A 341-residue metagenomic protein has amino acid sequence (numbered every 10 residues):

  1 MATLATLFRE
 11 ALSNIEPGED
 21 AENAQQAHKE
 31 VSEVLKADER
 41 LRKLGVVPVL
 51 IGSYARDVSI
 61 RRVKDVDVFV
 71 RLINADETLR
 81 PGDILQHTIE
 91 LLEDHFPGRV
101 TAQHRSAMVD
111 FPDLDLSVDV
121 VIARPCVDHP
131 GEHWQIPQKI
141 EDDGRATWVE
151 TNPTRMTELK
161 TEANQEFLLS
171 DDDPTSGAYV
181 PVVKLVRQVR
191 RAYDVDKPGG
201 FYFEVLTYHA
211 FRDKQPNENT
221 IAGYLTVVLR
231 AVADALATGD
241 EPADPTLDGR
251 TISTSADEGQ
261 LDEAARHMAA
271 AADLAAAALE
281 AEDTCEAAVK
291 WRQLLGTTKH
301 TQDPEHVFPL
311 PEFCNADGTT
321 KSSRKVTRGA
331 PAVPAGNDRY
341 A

Functional and structural regions predicted by a protein language model:
M1-A5, D57, L114-L185, A278-A281 (+3 more regions): Extended, alpha-helix-rich binding/interface surfaces that flank or overlap catalytic cores and mediate recognition
M1-V63, N74-L79, A330-A332, N337-A341: N-terminal regions immediately upstream of nucleotidyltransferase
E19, L72-T78, A192, R212-Q215: A generic structural motif
S32-L35, L85-Q135: Conserved catalytic core of two-metal-ion nucleotidyltransferases
D57-E93, S117-V121: Catalytic metal-binding acidic patch
R62-R71, M156-L168, E204: Glycine-rich, often proline-containing surface loops adjacent to acidic residues and nearby aromatics that form
P174-T301: Conserved nucleotidyltransferase catalytic core and NTase-mimicking acidic/glycine-rich helix/loop elements in nucleic
L310: Pyridoxal 5′-phosphate
